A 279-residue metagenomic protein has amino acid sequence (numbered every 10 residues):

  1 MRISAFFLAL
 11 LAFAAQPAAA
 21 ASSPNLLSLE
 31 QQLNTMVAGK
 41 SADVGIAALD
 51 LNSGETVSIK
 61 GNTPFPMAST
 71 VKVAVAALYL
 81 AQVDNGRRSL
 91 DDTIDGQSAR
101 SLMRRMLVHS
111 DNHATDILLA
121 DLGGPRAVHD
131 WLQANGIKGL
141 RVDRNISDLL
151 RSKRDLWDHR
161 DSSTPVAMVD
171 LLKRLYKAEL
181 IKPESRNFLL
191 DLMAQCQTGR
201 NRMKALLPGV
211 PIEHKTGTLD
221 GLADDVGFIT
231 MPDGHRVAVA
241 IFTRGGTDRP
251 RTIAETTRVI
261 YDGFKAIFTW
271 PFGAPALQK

Functional and structural regions predicted by a protein language model:
S4-A15: Bacterial N-terminal signal peptides
A14-S22: Boundary at the C-terminal end of the N-terminal hydrophobic targeting segment
A21-N34, P64, D121, D170-G199 (+1 more regions): Structured C-terminal helix/loop/strand segments within mature extracytoplasmic catalytic/sensor domains
N25-G61, I229-T230: A short, well-structured edge-of-sheet supersecondary motif
G45-D50, S58, A74, L107 (+2 more regions): Soluble periplasmic/extracytoplasmic beta-strand elements of cell-envelope proteins
G54, P64-I94, M106, V239: Active-site SXXK
R88-V128, L156, D161: Conserved catalytic neighborhood of penicillin-recognizing serine enzymes
L119-K177: Mid-domain, small-residue-enriched loop/turn segments at the edges of structured enzyme/sensor domains
